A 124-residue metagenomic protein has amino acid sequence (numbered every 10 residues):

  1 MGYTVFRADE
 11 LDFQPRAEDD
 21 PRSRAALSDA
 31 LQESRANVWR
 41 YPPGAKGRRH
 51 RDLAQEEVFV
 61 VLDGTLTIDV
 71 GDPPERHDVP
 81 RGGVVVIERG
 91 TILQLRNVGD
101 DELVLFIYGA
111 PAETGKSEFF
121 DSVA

Functional and structural regions predicted by a protein language model:
M1-S34, R48, S117-A124: A short, N-terminal "cap"/entry segment at the start of jelly-roll beta-barrel domains of the cupin/DSBH fold
Y3-V5, R96-A124: Double-stranded beta-helix
A26-R35, P43-V60, P73: A short beta-loop-beta micro-motif enriched in histidine and acidic residues
V38, R51, L62, V70-D72 (+3 more regions): Residue-level recognition of conserved beta-strand positions in structured domain cores
K46-R48, G64-D69, V84-V85: Short beta-strand segments in beta-sandwich/barrel cores
A54, P73, T91-I92, D101: A generic "binding-loop/recognition-motif" signal
V58, T65-T67, I92, E102: Structural motif
P73-G90: Short acidic-glycine-tyrosine-enriched beta hairpin
